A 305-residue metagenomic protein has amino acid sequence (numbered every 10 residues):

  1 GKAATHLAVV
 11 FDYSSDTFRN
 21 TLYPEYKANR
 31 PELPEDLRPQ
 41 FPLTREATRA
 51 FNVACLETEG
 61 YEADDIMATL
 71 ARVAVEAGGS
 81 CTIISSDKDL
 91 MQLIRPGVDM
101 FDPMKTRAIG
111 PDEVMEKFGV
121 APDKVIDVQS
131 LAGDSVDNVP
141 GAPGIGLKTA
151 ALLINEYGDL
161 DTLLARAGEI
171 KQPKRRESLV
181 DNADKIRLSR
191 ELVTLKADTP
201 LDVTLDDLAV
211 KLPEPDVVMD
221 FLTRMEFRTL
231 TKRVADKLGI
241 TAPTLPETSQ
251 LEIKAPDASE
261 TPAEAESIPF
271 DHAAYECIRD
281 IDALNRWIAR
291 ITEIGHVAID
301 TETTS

Functional and structural regions predicted by a protein language model:
G1-A8, D12, F18-T21: Non-catalytic, usually N-terminal nucleic-acid engagement modules in DNA/RNA processing proteins
T5, A77-I84, E293-H296: Short coil/turn segments at beta-strand junctions that form active-site/ligand-binding loops
H6-D12, A47-G60, D202-P213: Conserved alpha/beta enzyme-core scaffolds, especially Rossmann-like or related mixed alpha/beta domains that build
A8-V10, T82-I83, F221, A298-D300: Structured core elements
S15-R19, A63, D89-Q92, T231 (+1 more regions): Short, active-site-adjacent cap segments at secondary-structure transitions
N20-A28, E46-N52, A265-D271: Gly-rich Lys/Arg/Thr-decorated short loops/hinges at beta-loop-alpha junctions or inter-strand turns that position
A28-L201: Extended two-metal-dependent nuclease catalytic cores across DNA- and RNA-processing enzymes
L208-S305: Long, highly charged low-complexity segments
